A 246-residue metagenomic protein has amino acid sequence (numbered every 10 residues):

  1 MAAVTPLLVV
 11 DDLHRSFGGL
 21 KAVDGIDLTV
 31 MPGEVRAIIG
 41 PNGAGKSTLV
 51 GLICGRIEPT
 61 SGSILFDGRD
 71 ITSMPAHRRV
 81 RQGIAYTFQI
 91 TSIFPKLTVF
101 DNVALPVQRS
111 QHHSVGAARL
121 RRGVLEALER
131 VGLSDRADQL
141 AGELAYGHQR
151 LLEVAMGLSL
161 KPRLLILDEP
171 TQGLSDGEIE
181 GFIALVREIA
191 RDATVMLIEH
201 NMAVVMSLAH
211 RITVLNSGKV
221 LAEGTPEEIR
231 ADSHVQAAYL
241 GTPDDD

Functional and structural regions predicted by a protein language model:
A2-D246: Glycine-rich phosphate-binding loops of nucleotide-dependent enzymes
